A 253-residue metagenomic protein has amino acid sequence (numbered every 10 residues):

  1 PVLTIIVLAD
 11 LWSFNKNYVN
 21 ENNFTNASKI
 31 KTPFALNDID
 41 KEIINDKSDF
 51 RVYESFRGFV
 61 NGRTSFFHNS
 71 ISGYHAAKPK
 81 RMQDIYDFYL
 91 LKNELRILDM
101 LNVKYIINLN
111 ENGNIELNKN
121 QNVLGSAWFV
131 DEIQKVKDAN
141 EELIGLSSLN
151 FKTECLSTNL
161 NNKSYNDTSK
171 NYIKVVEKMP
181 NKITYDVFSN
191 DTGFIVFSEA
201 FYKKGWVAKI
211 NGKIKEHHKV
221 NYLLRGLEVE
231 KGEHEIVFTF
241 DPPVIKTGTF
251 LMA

Functional and structural regions predicted by a protein language model:
P1, L8, F59, V175-V176 (+1 more regions): Aromatic-capped, Gly/Pro-kinked transmembrane alpha-helices
P1-I5, Y18-E21, M100, E111-N114 (+5 more regions): Composition- and surface-driven signal marking solvent-exposed, interaction-prone regions in large proteins
P1-L36, V229-A253: Contiguous transmembrane helix-bundle modules in multi-pass membrane proteins
T4, K119-S147, I210-K213, V229-T239 (+1 more regions): A signal for specific C-terminal beta-sheet/loop modules enriched in small/flexible residues with GP/PG/PP motifs
T4-V7, D99, K104, N114-E116 (+3 more regions): Structural beta-strand/beta-sheet cores of well-ordered domains, especially the beta-sheet scaffolds that support
L11-D167, N190: Extracytoplasmic
T153-A253: Active-site-proximal, structured, solvent-exposed surfaces of multi-pass membrane proteins that position macromolecular
